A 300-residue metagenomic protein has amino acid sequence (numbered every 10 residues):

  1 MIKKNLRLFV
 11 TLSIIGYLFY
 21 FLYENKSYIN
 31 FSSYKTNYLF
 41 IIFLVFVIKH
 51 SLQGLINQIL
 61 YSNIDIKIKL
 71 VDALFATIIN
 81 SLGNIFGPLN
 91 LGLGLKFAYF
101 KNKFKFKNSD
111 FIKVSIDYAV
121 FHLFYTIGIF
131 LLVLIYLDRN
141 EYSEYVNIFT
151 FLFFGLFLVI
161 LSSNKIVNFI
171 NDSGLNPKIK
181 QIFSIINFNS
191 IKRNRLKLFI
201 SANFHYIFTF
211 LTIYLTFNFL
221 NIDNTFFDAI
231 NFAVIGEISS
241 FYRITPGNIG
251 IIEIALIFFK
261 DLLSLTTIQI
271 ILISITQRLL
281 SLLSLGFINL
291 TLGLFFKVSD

Functional and structural regions predicted by a protein language model:
M1-I78, Y136-F241, L265, S274-T276 (+1 more regions): Predominantly cytoplasmic-facing regulatory/coupling regions of multi-pass membrane proteins
L70-F75, G92-G94, K105-V120, L265-T276: Membrane-interface alpha-helices at helix entry/exit sites of multi-pass transporters
L74-N102: Hydrophobic, aromatic-rich membrane-embedded alpha-helical segments
I79, G83-G87, I112-L134, I275-F287: Membrane-embedded alpha-helical segments of transport systems, primarily multispan ion/solute transporters
N80-P88, V234-E253: Transmembrane alpha-helix interface/packing and boundary motifs in multi-pass membrane proteins, characterized by
L91-N102, P246-D261: Re-entrant/interfacial helical elements at transmembrane boundaries that shape and gate the permeation pathway
N102-F154: Hydrophobic alpha-helical segments and helix pairs
I244-G247, A255-R278: Hydrophobic alpha-helical transmembrane segments in multi-pass integral membrane proteins
